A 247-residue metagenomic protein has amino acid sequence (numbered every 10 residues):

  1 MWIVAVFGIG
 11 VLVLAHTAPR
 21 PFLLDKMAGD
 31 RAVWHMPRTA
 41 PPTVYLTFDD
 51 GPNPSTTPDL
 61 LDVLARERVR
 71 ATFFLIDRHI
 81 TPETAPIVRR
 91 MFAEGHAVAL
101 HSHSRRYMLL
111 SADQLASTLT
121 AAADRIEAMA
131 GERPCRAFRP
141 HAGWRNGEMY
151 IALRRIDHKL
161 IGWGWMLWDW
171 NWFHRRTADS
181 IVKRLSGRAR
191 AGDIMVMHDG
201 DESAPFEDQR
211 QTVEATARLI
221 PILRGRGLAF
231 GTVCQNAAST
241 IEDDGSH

Functional and structural regions predicted by a protein language model:
W2-A15: Hydrophobic membrane-insertion alpha-helices, especially the h-region of bacterial N-terminal signal peptides
A18, F22, M27-T39, R66 (+1 more regions): C-terminal domain-boundary segment and adjacent tail
R20-M108, Q114, T118-E127, P134-C135 (+2 more regions): Active-site beta->alpha N-cap acidic-glycine motif
D49, L64, V98, F138-H141 (+3 more regions): Divalent metal-coordination and catalytic microenvironments
G51, I76-R78, H103, P140-G143 (+3 more regions): Active-site beta-loop-alpha junctions enriched in small/polar residues
R105-S111, D169-N171, S203-F206: A short acidic, helix-capping loop that chelates divalent metal ions and anchors anionic groups
W144, Y150-R188, L228-S239: His/Asp/Glu-enriched short active-site or ligand-binding loop at hydrolase and phosphoryl-transfer sites
